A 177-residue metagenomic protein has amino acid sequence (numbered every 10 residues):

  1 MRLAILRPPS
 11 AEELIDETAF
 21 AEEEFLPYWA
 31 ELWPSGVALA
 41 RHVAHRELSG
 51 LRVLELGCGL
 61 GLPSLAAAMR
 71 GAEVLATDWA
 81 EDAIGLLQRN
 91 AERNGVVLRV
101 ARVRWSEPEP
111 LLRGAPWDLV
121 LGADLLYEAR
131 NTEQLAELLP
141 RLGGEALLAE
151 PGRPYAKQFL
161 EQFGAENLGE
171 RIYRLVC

Functional and structural regions predicted by a protein language model:
M1-C177: S-adenosylmethionine-dependent methyltransferases
